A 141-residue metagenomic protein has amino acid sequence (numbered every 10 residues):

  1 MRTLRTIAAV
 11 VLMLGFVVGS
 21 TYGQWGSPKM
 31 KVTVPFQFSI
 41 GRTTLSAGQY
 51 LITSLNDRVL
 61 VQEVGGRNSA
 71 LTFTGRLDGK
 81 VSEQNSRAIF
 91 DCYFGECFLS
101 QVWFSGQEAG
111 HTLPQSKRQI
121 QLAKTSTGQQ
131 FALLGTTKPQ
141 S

Functional and structural regions predicted by a protein language model:
M1-A8: Bacterial N-terminal signal peptides that target proteins for export
V18-G23: Sec/Tat signal peptide C-region and signal peptidase I cleavage site
K29-M30: Alpha-helical transmembrane segments and their juxtamembrane interface "caps" in small multi-pass membrane proteins
G48-I52: A short tyrosine-centered beta-strand micro-motif
N56-I89: Acidic, aromatic-enriched beta-alpha/helix-loop junctions
L77-S141: Beta-strand-rich cores of mature extracytoplasmic or soluble domains
